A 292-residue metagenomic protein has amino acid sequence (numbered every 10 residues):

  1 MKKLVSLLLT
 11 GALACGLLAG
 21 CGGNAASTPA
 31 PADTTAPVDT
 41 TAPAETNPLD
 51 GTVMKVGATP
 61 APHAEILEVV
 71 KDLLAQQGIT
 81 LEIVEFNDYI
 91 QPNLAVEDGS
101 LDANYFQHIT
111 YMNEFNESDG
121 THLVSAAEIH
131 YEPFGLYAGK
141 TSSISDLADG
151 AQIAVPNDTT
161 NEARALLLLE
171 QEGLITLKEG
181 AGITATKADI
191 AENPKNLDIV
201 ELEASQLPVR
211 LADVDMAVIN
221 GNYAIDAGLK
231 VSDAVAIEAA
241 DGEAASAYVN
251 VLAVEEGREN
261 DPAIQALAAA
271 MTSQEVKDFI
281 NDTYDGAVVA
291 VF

Functional and structural regions predicted by a protein language model:
L17-T41: Bacterial lipoprotein signal-peptidase II cleavage site
L49-A61, I79-E85, Q152-I153: Short, well-ordered beta-strand elements
I83-L94, G182-V209: Short helix-initiation/N-cap motifs at beta->coil->alpha
E97-Q107, A151, L174, K195-D198 (+1 more regions): Alpha-to-beta junction loops
E114-A126, K140-T141, D213, V218 (+1 more regions): Ligand-binding "clamshell"
A126-I175: A conserved helix-loop-strand patch within extracytoplasmic ligand-binding domains of the periplasmic binding
P133-I144, Y248-D261: A bilobed periplasmic-binding-protein/Venus flytrap-type ligand-binding module shared by bacterial periplasmic
N161-E170, M271-V291: Periplasmic-binding protein-like
